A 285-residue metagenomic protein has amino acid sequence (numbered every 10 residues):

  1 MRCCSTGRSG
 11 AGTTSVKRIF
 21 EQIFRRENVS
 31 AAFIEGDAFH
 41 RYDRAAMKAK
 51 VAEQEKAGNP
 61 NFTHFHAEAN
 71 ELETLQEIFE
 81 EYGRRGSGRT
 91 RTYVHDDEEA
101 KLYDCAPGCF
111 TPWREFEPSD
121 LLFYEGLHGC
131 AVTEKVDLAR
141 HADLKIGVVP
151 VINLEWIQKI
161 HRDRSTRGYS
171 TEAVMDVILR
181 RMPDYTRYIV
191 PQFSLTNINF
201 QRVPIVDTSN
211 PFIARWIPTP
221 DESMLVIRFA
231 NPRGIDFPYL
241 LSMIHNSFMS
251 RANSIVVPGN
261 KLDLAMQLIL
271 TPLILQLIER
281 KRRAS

Functional and structural regions predicted by a protein language model:
R2-T6: Short hydrophobic/aromatic beta-strand immediately N-terminal to the Walker A/P-loop
G10-A11: ATP-binding Walker
T14-N28: A conserved segment at the C-terminal end of the G1
E27-E35, F39-E99: Conserved nucleotide-sensing/catalytic segment adjacent to the nucleotide-binding pocket in NTP-handling enzymes
A38-R41, H128-C130, P150-E155, I205-D207: Conserved nucleotide-binding/hydrolysis micro-motifs of P-loop NTPases
C109-E117, L121, L138, I152-S285: C-terminal accessory "lid"/substrate-recognition subdomains
A131-V136: Conserved ATPase-coupling elements of RecA-like P-loop NTPase cores
